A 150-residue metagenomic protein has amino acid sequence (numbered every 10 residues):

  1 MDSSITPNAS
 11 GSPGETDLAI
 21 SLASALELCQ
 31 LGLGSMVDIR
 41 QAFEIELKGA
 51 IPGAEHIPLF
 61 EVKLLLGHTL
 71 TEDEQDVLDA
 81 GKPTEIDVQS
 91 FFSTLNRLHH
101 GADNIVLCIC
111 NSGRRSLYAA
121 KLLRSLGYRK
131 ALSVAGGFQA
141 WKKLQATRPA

Functional and structural regions predicted by a protein language model:
M1-S35, A42-L107, S112-A150: Rhodanese-like catalytic fold shared by cysteine-dependent sulfurtransferases and DSP/PTP-type phosphatases
